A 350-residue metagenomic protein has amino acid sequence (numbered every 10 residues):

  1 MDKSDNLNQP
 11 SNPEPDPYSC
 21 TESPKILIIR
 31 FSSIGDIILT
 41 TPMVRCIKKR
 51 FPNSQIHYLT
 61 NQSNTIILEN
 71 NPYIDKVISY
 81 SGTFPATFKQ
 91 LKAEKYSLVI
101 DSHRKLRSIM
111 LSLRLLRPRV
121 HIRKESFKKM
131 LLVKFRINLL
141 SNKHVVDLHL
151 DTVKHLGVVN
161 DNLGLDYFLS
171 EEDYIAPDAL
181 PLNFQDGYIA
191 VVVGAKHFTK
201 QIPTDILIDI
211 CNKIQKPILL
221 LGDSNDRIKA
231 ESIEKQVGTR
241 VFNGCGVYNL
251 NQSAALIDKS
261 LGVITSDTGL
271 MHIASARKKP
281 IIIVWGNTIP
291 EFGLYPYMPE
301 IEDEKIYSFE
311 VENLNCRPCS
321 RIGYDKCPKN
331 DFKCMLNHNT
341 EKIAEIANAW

Functional and structural regions predicted by a protein language model:
M1-W350: Catalytic machinery of carbohydrate-active enzymes, primarily nucleotide-sugar-dependent glycosyltransferases
